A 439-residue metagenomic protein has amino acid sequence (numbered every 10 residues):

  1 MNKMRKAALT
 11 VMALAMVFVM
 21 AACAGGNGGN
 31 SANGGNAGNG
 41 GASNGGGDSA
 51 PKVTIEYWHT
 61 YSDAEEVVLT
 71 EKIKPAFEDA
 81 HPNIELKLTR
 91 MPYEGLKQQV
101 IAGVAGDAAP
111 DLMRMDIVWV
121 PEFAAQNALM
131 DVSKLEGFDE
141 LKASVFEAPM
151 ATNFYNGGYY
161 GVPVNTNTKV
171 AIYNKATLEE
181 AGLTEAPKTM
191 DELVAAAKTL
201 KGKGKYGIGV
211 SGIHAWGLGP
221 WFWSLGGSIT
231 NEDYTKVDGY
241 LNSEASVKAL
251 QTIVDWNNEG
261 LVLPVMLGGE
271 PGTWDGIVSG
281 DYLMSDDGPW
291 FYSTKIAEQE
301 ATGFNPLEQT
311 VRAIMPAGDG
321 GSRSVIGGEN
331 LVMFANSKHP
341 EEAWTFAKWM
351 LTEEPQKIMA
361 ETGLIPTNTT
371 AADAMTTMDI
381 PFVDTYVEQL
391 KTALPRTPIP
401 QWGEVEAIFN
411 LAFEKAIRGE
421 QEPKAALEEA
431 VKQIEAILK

Functional and structural regions predicted by a protein language model:
K6-M12, C23-E122, G137-E140, E185 (+8 more regions): Conserved N-terminal structural module of periplasmic/extracytoplasmic solute-binding proteins
P75, D79-A80, E85, E179-A181 (+7 more regions): Extracytoplasmic/periplasmic substrate-recognition and gating elements
R90-Q99, V118, K188-V194, V265-S279: Short helix-initiation/N-cap motifs at beta->coil->alpha
D116-K169, E179, V194, G202 (+3 more regions): Hinge/lid segment of periplasmic solute-binding proteins
F123-A128, A148-E185, S211-T235, R323-M333 (+3 more regions): Periplasmic solute-binding protein
S133-V145, G227-K248, A297-E308, I314-S324 (+2 more regions): Short, solvent-exposed loop/beta-turn-alpha elements that line the ligand-binding surface or hinge of extracytoplasmic
A197-T199, K236-M266, M315: Glycine-centered hinge/linker elements that transmit conformational signals in sensory and ligand-binding systems
T310-I314, M359-L411, K415: Long, aromatic- and glycine/proline-rich binding clefts that accommodate carbohydrate-like moieties
